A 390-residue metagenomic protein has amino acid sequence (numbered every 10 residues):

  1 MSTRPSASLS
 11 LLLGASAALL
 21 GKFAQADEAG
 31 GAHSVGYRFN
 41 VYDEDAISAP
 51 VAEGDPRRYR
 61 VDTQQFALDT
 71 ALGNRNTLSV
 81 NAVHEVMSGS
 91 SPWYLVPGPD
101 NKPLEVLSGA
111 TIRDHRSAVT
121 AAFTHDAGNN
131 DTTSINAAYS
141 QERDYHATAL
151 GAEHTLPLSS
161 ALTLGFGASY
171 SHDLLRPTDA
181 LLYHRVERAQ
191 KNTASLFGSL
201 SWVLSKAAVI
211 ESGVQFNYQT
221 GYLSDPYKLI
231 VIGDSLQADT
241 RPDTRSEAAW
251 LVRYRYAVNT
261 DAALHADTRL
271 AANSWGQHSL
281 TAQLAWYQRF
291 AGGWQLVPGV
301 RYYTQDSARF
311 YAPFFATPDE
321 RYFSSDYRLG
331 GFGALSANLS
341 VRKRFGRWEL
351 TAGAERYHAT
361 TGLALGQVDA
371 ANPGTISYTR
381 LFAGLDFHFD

Functional and structural regions predicted by a protein language model:
Q25-D69, N76, T379-R380, D390: Short glycine/proline- and aromatic-enriched beta-strand/turn motifs that initiate or cap beta-hairpins
V35-D43, N130-E142, T148-E153, L164-S171 (+2 more regions): Transmembrane beta-strand segments that form the barrel wall of outer-membrane beta-barrel proteins
F39-D45, H84-S88, Y139-R143, L156 (+9 more regions): Transmembrane beta-strands of outer-membrane beta-barrel pores
A46-P50, D55, V83-V119, G165-L223 (+3 more regions): Outer-membrane beta-barrel translocator/channel fold
R58-Q64, R113-V119, H146-L150, Q190-L196 (+4 more regions): Residues that define the transmembrane beta-barrel architecture of outer-membrane proteins
F66-T70, A121-H125, A152-L156, G198-W202 (+6 more regions): Residues on the lipid-exposed face of transmembrane beta-strands in outer-membrane beta-barrel proteins
N76-L78, N129-I135, A161-F166, A207-I210 (+3 more regions): Repeated loop/turn-to-beta-strand initiation elements of outer-membrane beta-barrel proteins
A207, V341-F345, I376-D390: Outer-membrane beta-barrel "beta-signal"
